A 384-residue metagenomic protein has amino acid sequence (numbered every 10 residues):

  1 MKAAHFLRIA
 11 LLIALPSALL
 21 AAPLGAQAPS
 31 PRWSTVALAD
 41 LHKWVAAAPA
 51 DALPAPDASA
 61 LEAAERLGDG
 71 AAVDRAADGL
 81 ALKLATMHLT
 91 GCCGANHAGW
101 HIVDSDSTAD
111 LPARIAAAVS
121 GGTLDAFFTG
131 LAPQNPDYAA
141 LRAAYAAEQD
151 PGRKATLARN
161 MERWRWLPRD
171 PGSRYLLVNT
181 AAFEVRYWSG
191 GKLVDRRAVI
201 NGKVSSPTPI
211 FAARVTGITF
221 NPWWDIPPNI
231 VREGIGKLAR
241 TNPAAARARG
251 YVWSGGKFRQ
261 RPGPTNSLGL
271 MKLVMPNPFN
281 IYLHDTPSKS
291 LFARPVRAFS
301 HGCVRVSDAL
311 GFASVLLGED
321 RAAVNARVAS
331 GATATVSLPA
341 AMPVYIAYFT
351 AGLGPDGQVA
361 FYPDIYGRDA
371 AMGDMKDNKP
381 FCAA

Functional and structural regions predicted by a protein language model:
M1-H5: N-terminal secretory signal peptides that target proteins for export/translocation
A10-A18: Bacterial N-terminal signal peptides
L20-A26: Sec/Tat signal peptide C-region and signal peptidase I cleavage site
Q27-D104: Cationic-aromatic interfacial patches
L61-E65, I115, A147: Structured N-terminal alpha/beta-domain signature that marks small ligand/cofactor-binding or signaling modules
G79, I102-A109, A116, G122-A384: Well-ordered beta-sheet/strand-loop patches within structured domains
